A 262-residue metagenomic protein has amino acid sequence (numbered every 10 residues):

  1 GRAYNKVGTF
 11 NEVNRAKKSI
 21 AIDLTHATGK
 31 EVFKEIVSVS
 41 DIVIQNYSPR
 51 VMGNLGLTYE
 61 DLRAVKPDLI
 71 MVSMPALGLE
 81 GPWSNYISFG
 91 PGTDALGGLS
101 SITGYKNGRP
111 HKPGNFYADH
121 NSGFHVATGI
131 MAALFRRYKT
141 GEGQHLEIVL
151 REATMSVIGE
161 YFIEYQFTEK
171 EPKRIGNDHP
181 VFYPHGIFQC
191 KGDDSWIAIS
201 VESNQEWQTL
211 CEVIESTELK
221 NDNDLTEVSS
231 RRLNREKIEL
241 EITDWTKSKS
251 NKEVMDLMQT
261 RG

Functional and structural regions predicted by a protein language model:
G1-E142: N-terminal helix-loop segment corresponding to the beta1-alpha1 unit of nucleotide/adenylate-binding folds
G1-R2, F10, P172-P180, I187 (+2 more regions): Short Gly/Pro-enriched turn/cap motifs at secondary-structure boundaries
V7, A27-K30, K34, H111 (+8 more regions): Electropositive phosphate-/nucleotide-binding environments in soluble metabolic enzymes
D23, Q45, I148-R151, I199-V201: Active-site-adjacent beta-strand anchor residues
L79, N107-F116, Y138-T154, K173-D178 (+2 more regions): Conserved Rossmann-fold dehydrogenase catalytic segment
P91-D94, N121-T128, A153, V201-Q205 (+2 more regions): Conserved active-site and cofactor/substrate-binding residues in soluble primary-metabolism enzymes
G123-G143, S156, E160-T168, C211-E218: Oxidoreductase and adenylate-handling cofactor-binding alpha/beta cores
P184-G262: Aromatic-enriched alpha-helical interface/lid elements that frame and gate functional surfaces
